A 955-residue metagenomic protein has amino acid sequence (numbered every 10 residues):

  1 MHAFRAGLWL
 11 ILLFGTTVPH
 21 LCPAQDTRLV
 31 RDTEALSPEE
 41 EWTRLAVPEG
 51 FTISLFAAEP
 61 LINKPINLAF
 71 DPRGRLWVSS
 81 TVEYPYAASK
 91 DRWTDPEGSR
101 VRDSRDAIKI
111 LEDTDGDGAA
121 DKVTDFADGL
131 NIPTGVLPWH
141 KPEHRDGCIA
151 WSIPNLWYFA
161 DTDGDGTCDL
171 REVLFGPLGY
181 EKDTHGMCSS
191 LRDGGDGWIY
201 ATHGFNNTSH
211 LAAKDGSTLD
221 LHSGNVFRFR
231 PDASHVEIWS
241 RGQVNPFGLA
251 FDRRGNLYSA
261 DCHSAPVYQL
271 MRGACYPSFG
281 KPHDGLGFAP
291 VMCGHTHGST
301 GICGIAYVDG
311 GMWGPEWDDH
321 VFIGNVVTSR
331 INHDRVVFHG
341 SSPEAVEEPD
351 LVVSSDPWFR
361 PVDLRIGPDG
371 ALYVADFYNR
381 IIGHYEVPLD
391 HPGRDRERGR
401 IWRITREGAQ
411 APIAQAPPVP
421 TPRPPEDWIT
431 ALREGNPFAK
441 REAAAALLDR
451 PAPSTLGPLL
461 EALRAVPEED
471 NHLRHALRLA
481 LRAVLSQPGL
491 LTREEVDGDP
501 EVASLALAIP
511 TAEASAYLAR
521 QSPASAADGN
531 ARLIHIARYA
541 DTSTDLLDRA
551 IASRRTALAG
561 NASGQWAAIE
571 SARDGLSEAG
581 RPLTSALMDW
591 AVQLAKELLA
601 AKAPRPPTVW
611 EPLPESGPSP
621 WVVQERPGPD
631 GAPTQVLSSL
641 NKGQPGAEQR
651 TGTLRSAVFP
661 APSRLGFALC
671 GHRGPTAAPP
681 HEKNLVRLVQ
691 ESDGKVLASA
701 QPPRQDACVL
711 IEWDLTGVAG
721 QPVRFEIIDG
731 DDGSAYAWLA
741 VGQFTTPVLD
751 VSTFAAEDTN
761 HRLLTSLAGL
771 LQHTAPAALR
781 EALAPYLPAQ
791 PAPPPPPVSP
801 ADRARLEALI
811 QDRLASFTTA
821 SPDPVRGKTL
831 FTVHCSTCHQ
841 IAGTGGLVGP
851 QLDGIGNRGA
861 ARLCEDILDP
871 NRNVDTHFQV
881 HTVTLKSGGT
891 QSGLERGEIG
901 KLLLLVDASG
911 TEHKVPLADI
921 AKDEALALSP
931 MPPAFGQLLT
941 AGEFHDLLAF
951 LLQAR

Functional and structural regions predicted by a protein language model:
Q25-W428, G843, L917-A918, D923-Q937 (+2 more regions): Beta-propeller domains with acidic blade repeats across secreted/periplasmic ectodomains and cytosolic WD/CNH propellers
F56, L76, D146-C148, P154-N155 (+11 more regions): C-terminal capping alpha-helices of c-type cytochrome domains
T94-G98, P388-L389, E468, G845-D869 (+1 more regions): Gly/Gly-Pro-rich "capping" loops immediately C-terminal to redox-active cysteine motifs in periplasmic/lumenal
A375, H391-E397, I404-P606, G652 (+5 more regions): Long, ordered, helix-rich scaffold segments
R605-S638: Extracellular glycan-recognition surfaces and repeat-rich motifs
V636-L665, G674, C708-W713: Short beta-strands within extracellular/lumenal beta-sheet-rich domains
V689-V723, I728-L739: Extracellular carbohydrate recognition and processing domains and analogous Trp-centered ligand-binding platforms
A820-I841, L947: Sequence/structural segment immediately N-terminal to covalent heme-attachment motifs in c-type and related
